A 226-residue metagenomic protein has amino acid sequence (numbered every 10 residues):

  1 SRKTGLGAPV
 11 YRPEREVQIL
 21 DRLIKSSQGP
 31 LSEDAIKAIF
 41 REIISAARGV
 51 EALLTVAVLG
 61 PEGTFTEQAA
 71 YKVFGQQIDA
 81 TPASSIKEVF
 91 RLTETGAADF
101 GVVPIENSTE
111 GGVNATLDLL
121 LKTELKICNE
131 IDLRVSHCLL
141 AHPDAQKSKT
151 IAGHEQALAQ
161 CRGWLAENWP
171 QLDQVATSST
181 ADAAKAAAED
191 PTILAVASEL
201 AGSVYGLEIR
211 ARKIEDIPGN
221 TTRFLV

Functional and structural regions predicted by a protein language model:
S1-V226: Domain-level signature for soluble enzymes in the chorismate/prephenate branch of the shikimate pathway
